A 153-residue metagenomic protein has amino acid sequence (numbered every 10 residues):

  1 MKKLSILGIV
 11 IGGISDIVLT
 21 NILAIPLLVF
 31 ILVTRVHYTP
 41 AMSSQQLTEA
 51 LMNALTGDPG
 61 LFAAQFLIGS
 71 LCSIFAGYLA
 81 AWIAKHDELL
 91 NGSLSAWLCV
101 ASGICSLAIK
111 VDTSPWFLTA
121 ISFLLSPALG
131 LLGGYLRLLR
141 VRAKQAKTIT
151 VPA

Functional and structural regions predicted by a protein language model:
M1-A153: Juxtamembrane/disordered regions of integral membrane proteins
